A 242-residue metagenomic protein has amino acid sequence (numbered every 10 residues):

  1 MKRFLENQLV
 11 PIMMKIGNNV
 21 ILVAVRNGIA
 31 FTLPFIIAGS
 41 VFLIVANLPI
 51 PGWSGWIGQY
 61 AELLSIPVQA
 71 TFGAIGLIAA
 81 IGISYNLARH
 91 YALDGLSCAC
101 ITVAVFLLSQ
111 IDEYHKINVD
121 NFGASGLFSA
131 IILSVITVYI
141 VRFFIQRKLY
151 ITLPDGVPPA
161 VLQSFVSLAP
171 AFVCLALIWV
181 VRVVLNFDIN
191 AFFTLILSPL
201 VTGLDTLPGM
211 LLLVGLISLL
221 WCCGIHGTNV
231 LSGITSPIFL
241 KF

Functional and structural regions predicted by a protein language model:
M1-I36, F42-V45, P51-C223: Signature of multi-pass transmembrane helix bundles
N47-I50, L240-F242: Short regulatory "switch" loops immediately downstream of catalytic or recognition motifs within protein catalytic
L213-F242: Acidic, glycine-rich loop-and-beta core segments that form the ion-binding/anion-interacting portion of active sites
